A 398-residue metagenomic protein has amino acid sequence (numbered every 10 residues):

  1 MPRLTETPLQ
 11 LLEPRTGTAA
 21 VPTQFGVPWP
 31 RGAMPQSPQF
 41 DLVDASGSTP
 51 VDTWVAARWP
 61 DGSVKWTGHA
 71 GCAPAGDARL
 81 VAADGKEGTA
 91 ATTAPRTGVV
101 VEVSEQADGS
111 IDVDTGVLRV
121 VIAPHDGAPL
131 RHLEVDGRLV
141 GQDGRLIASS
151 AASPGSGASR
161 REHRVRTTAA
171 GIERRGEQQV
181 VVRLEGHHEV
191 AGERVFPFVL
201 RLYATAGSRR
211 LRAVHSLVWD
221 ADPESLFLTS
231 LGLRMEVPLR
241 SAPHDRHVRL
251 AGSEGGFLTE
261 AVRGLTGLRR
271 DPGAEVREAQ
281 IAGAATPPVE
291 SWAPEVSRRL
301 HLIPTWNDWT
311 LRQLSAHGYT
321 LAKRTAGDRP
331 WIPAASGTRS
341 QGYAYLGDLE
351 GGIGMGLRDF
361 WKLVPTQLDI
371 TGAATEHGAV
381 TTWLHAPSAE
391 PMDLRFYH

Functional and structural regions predicted by a protein language model:
P2-G17, V214-D220: Short beta-strand elements of extracellular/lumenal beta-sandwich folds
L11-Q36, F227-V237: Surface-exposed beta-strand/loop patches in extracellular or lumenal glycoproteins
P28-G47, R234-A251: Solvent-exposed beta-hairpin/edge-strand motifs
S37, L42-W66, Y397: Solvent-exposed beta-strand/loop surfaces of large extracellular or lumenal domains
F40, D77-R79, V117, H215: Conserved structural-core and active-site-/substrate-pathway-adjacent residues in large, well-folded domains of enzymes
H69, Q106-H398: Beta-strand/loop-rich accessory regions of lumenal/periplasmic or secreted enzymes, predominantly carbohydrate-active
P74-G85, R395-H398: Short Pro-Gly-centered flexible turn/kink motifs
E87-T115: Terminal connector regions
